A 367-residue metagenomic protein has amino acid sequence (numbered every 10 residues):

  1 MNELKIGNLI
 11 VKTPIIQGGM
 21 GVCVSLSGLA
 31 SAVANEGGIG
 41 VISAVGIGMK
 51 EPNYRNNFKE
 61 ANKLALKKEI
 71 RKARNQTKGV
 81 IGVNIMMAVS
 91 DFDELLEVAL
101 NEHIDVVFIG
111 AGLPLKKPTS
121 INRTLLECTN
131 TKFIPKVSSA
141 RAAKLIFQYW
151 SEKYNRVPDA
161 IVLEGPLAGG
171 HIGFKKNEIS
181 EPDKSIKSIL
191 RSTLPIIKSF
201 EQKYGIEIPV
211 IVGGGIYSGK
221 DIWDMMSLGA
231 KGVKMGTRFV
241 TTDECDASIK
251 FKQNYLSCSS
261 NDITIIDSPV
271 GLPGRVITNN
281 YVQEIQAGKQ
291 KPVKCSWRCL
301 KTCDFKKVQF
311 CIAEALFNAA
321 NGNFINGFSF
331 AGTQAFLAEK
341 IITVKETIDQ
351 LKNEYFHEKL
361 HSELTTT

Functional and structural regions predicted by a protein language model:
M1-K203: Active-site entrance/lid segments in N-terminal catalytic domains of soluble metabolic enzymes
I16, P158, A168-I211, Y217-T367: Conserved active-site-proximal phosphate/metal-binding subdomains
V24, I216-Y217: Residue-level detector of alpha-helix initiation sites
